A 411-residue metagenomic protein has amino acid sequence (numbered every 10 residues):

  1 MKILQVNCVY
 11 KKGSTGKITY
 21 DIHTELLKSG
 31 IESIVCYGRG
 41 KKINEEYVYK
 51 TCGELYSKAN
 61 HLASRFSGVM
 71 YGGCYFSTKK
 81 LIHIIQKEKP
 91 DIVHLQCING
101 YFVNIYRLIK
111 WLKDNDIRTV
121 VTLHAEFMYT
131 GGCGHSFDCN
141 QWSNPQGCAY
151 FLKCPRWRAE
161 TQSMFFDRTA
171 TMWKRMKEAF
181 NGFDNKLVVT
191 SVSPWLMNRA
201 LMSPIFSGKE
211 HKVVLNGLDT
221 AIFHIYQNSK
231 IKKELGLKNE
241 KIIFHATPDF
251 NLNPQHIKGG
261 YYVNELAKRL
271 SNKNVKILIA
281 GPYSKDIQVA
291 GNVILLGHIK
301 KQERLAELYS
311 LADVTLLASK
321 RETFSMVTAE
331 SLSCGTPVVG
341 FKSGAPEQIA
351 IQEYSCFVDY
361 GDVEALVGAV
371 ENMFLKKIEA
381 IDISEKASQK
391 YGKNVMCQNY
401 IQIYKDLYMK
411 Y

Functional and structural regions predicted by a protein language model:
T190, G236-K258, N264-A267: Conserved donor-binding/catalytic core segment of Leloir-type glycosyltransferases
L201, L218-E234, Q288, Y411: Acidic anion/phosphate-binding donor-loop and adjacent secondary structure in glycosyltransferase catalytic cores
N274, G281-E303: Nucleotide-activated donor-binding/catalytic signature segment of Leloir-type glycosyltransferases, i.e., the conserved
E307-A312: Short alpha-helical donor nucleotide-sugar binding micro-motif in glycosyltransferases
K320: Aromatic "clamp/platform" in nucleotide-sugar-dependent glycosyltransferases that forms part of the donor/acceptor
P337-G340: Short hydrophobic beta-strand element within catalytic cores of glycosyltransferases and related nucleotide-activated
Q352-V363, N372-K377: Conserved acidic donor-binding segment of nucleotide-sugar-dependent glycosyltransferases
I378-Y411: A charged, aromatic-enriched C-terminal amphipathic alpha-helix characteristic of glycosyltransferases across folds
